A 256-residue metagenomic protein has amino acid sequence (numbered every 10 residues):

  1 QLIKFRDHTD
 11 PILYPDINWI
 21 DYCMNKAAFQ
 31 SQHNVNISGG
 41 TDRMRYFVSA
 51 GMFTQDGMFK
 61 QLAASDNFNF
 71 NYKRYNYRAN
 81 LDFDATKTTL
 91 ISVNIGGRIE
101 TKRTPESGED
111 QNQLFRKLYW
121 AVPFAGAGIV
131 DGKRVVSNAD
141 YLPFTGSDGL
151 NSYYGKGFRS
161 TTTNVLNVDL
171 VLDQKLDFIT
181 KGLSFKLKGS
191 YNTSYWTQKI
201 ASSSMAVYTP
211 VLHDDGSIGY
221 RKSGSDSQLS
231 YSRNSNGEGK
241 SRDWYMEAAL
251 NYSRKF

Functional and structural regions predicted by a protein language model:
Q1-T9, S107-G108: Conserved small-residue
T9, G132-K133, G216, D226: Intrinsic-disorder/low-complexity loop/linker signature
P11-G51, Q55-M58, F68-S147, R159-T163 (+3 more regions): Flexible loop and strand-edge segments within Gram-negative outer membrane beta-barrel domains
L13-D16, S147-Y153, D226-S232: Short glycine/proline-rich turn/loop motifs
V48, V93, L170, F185-G189: Membrane-embedded beta-strand positions of outer-membrane beta-barrel proteins
F53-R74, T104-E109, T163-N167, F178-F256: Small-side-chain secondary-structure face that scaffolds active or pore-lining regions
Y154-F158: Individual transmembrane alpha-helix segments
